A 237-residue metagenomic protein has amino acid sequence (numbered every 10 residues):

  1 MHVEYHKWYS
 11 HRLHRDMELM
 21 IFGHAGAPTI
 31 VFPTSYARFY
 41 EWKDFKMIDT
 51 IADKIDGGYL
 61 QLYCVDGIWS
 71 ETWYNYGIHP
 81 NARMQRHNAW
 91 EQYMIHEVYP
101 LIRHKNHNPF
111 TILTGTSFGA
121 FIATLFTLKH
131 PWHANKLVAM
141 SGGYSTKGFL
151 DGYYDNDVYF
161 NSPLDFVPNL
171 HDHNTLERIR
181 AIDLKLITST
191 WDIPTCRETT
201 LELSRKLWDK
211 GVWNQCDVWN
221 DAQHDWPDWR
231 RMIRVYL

Functional and structural regions predicted by a protein language model:
M1-L237: Non-catalytic cap/lid and distal C-terminal segments of serine-dependent acyl enzymes
